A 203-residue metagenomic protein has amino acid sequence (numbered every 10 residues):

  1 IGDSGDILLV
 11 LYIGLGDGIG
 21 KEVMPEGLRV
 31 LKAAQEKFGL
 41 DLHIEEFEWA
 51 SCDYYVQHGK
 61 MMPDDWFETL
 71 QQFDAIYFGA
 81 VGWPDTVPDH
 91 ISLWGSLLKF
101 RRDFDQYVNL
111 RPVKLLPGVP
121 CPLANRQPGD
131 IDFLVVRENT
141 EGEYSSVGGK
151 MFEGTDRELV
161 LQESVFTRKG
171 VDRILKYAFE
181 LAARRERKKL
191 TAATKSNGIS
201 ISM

Functional and structural regions predicted by a protein language model:
G2, Y12-R29, A33-F38, T155-M203: Glycine-rich phosphate/diphosphate-binding loop of Rossmann-like nucleotide-binding domains
I7-L11: Extreme N-terminal starter segment of soluble prokaryotic enzymes
G16-G18, W49, V81, L115 (+1 more regions): Short, ordered loop/turn segments at secondary-structure junctions
K37-D64: N-terminal beta-loop-helix "entrance" segment that forms/cooperates in small-molecule cofactor or anionic ligand
G39-D41, Y107, D130, R187: A generic structural signal for alpha->beta connector loops
H43-F47, R111, T191: General small-molecule cofactor/ligand-binding pocket signal
E48-A50, N139-T140, T194-I199: Glycine-rich beta-alpha junction loops
Y54-L161: N-terminal glycine-rich phosphate/adenylate-binding segment common to multiple enzyme folds
